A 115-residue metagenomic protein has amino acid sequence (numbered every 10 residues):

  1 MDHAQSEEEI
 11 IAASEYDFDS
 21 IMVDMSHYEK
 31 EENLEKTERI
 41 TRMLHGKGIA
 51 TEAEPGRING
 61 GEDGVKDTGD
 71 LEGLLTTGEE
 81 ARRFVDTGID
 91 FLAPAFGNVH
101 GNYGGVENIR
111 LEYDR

Functional and structural regions predicted by a protein language model:
H3-R115: Alpha/beta enzyme core
